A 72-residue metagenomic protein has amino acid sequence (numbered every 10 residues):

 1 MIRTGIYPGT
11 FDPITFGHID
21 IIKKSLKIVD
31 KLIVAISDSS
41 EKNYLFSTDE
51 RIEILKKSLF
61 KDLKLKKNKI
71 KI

Functional and structural regions predicted by a protein language model:
M1-I72: Nucleotidyltransferase catalytic core that binds NTPs
